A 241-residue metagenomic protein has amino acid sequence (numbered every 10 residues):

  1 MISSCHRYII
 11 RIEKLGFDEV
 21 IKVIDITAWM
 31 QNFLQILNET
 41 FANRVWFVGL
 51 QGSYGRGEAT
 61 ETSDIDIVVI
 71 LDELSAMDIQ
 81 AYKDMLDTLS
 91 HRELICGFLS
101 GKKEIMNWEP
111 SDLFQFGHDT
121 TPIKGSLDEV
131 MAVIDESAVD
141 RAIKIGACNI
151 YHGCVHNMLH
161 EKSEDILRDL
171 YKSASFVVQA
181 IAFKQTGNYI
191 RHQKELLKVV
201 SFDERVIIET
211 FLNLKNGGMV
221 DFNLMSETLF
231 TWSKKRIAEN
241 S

Functional and structural regions predicted by a protein language model:
M1, C5-I26, N188-E195, F202 (+1 more regions): N-terminal regions immediately upstream of nucleotidyltransferase
C5, I9-F47, N240-S241: Helical scaffold of the NTase/Pol beta-like nucleotidyltransferase catalytic core
I12, G16-D25, I79-L170: Conserved NTP/Mg2+-binding pocket subregion across the NTase superfamily
A28-I36, A81-M85, T228: Long, highly charged amphipathic alpha-helices
N43, T60-T62, W108: A generic fold-level signal
Q51-K83, C96-F98: Catalytic metal-binding acidic patch
S126, A132-S241: Conserved nucleotidyltransferase catalytic core and NTase-mimicking acidic/glycine-rich helix/loop elements in nucleic
